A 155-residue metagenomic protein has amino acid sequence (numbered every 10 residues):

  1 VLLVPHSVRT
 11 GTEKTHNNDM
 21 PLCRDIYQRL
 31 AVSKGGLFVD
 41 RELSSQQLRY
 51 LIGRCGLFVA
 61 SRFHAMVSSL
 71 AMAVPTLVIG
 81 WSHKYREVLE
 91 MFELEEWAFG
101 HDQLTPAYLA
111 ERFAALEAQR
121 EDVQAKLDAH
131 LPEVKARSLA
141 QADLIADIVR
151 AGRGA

Functional and structural regions predicted by a protein language model:
V1-A155: Active-site anion-handling motifs in enzyme catalytic cores
